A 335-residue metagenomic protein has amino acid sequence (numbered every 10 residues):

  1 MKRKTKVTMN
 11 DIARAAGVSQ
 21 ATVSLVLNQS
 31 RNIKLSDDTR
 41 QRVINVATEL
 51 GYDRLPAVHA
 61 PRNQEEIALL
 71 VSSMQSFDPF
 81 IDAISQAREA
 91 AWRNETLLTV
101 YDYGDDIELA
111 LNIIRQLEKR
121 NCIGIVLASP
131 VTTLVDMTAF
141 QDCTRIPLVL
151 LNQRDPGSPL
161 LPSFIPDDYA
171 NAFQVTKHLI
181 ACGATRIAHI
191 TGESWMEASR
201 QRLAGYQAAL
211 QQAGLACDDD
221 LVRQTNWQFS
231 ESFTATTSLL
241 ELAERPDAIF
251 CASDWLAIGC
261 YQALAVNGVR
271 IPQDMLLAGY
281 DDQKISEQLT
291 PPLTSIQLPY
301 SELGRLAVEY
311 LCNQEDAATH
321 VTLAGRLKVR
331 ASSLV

Functional and structural regions predicted by a protein language model:
K2-T8, A47-P79, N94: N-terminal helix-turn-helix/winged-helix DNA-binding helices and compositionally similar short basic alpha-helical
I12-R14, V43, M275, L327: Append "Primarily bacterial transcriptional regulators
S19-S24, S36: Short coil turns linking two alpha-helices in DNA-binding domains
T22-L25, A60-Q75, H178, R186-G192: Short beta-strand segments enriched in small/hydrophobic residues
V71-D82, V100-L109, S163-Q174, I190-A235 (+3 more regions): Hinge/beta->alpha junction and helix N-cap segments in small-molecule ligand-binding domains
L127-Q174, W255, D281-L293: Flexible loop/hinge segments that line or gate small-molecule binding clefts
R186, C217-L221, I271-L276: Short acidic capping loops at alpha-helix termini that bridge into adjacent secondary structure
F233-V335: Flexible loop/turn connectors
